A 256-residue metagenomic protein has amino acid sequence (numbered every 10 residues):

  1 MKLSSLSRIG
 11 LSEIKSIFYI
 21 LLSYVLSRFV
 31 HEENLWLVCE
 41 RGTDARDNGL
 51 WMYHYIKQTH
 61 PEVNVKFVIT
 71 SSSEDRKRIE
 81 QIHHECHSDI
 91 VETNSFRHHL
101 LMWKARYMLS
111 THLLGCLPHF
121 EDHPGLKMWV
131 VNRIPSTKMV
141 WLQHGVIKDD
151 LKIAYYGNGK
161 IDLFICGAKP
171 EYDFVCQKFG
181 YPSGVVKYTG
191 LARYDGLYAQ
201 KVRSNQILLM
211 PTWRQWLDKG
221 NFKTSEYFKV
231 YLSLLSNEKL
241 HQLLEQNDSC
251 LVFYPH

Functional and structural regions predicted by a protein language model:
M1-L35, E40-G42: Membrane-proximal basic amphipathic "stem/tether" segments
S4-I14, P124-R133, K229-V230: Short, mixed-charge, low-aromatic patches
Y19-S23, K138-H144, L208: Short, functional N-terminal and low-complexity linear motifs
L21-H31, V130-N132, Y155-Y156, L197-K201 (+1 more regions): Short boundary motifs at domain starts and secondary-structure transition points
R28, H112-C116, R214, C250-V252: Short secondary-structure junctions and interdomain/linker hinges
E33-N34, T137, S204-I207: Nucleotide donor/acceptor-binding cores
L35-L197: Active-site and donor-binding regions of nucleotide-sugar-utilizing enzymes
D47-Y53, H60, A192-H256: Conserved catalytic-core segment of nucleotide-activated headgroup transferases in glycan assembly
